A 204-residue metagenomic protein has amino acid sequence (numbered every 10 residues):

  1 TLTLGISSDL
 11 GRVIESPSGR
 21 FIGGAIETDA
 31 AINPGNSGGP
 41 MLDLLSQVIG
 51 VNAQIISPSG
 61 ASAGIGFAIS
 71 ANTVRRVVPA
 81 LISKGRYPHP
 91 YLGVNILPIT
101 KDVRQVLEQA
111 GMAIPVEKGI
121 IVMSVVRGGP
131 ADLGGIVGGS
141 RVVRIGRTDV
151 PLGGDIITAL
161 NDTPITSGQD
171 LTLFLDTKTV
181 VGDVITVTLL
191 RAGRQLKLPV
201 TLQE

Functional and structural regions predicted by a protein language model:
T1-K118, M123, R127, G168-D176 (+3 more regions): Serine-dependent protease modules
L133-G168, F174: Conserved PDZ fold ligand-binding element
V184-T186: Short, conserved beta-strand segments of beta-strand-rich sandwich/propeller modules, principally
